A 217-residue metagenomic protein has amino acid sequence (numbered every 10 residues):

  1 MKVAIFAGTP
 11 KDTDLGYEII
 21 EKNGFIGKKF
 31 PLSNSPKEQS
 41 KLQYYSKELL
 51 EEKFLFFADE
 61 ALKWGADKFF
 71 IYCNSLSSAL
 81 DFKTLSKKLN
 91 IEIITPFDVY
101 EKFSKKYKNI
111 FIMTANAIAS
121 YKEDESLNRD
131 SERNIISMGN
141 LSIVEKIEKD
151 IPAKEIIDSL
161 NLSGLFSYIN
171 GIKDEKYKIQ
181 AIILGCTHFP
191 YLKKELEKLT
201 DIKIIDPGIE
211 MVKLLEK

Functional and structural regions predicted by a protein language model:
M1-K217: Non-catalytic structural scaffold of enzyme domains
